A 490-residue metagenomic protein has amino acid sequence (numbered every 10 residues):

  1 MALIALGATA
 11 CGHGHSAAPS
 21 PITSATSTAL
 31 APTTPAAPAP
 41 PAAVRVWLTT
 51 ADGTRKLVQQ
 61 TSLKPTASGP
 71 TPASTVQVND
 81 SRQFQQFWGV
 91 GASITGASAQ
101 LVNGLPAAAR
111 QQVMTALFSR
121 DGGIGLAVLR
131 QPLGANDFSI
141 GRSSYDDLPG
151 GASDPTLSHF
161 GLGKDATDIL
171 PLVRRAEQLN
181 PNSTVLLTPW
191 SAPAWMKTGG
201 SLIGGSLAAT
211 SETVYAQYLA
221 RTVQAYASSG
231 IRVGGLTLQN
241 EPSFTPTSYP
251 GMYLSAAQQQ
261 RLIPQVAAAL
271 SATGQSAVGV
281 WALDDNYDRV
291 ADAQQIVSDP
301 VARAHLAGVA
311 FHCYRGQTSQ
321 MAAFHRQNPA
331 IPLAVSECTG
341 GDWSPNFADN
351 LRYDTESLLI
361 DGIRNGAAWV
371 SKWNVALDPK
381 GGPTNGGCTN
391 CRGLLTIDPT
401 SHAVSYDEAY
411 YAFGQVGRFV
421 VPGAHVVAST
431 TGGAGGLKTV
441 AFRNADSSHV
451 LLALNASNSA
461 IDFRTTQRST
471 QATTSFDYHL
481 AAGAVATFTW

Functional and structural regions predicted by a protein language model:
M1-I4: Sec-dependent N-terminal signal peptides
G7-A10: C-terminal motif of bacterial Sec signal peptides marking the signal peptidase cleavage site
G12-H15: Bacterial signal peptide processing site
P21-P35: Extracellular mucin-like PTS domains
P40-V78, V185-L187, Q217-G234, T245-W490: Substrate-binding and catalytic surfaces of secreted/luminal carbohydrate-active proteins
L57-V233, L254, P264: N-terminal catalytic cores of secreted or lumenal carbohydrate-active enzymes
F138-R142, P193-G200, P242-T247, R289-D292 (+1 more regions): Short acidic/His/Gly/Ser-rich catalytic and metal-binding motifs that mark active-site loops of diverse hydrolases
G235-E241: Non-cysteine beta-strand/loop elements that form the S-adenosyl-L-methionine
